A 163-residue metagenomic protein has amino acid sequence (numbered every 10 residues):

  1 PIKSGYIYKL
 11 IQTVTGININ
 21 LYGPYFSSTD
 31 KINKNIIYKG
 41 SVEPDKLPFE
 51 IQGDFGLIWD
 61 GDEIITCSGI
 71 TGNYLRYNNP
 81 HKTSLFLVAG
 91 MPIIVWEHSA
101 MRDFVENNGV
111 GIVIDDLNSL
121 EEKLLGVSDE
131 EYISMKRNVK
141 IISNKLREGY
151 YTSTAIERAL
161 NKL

Functional and structural regions predicted by a protein language model:
P1-Q52: Conserved catalytic-core segment of nucleotide-activated headgroup transferases in glycan assembly
I2, E50-A89, V95-D103: Nucleotide-sugar-dependent
T13-T15, L87, E106: Anion (oxyanion) recognition and catalysis
N18, P92, G111: Residue-level detector of anion-binding/catalytic polar loops
Y25, H98-S99, L117-N118: Alpha-helix N-cap/helix-start capping motif
K46-E50, E121-S128: Short amphipathic alpha-helix with an adjacent loop that forms part of the alpha/beta core around
N108-I114: A short acidic/histidine/glycine-rich donor-binding loop in glycosyltransferase catalytic cores
D115-N118, E122, D129-K162: A charged, aromatic-enriched C-terminal amphipathic alpha-helix characteristic of glycosyltransferases across folds
